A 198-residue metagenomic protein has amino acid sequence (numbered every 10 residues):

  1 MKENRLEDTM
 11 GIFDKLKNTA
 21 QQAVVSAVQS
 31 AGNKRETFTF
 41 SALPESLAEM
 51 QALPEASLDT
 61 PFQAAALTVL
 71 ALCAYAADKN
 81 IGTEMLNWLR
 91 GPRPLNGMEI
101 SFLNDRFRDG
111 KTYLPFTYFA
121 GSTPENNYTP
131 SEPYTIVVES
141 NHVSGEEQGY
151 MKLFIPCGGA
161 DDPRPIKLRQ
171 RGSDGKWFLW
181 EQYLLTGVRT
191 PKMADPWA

Functional and structural regions predicted by a protein language model:
K2-T37: Glycine- and small hydrophobic-rich membrane-insertion segments that are intrinsically disordered in solution
N4, D8, L86, G175-F178 (+1 more regions): Short, low-complexity intrinsically disordered segments
F13, K17, A77, E132-P133 (+1 more regions): Large, modular interaction/toxin scaffolds in secreted and membrane-associated proteins
L16, G121, N126-S131, T190-K192 (+1 more regions): Surface-exposed, polar/charged interaction patches used for macromolecular assembly or partner binding
Q29-A120: Core segments of small alpha/beta cavity-forming domains
S101-G159: Surface-exposed, charged secondary-structure patches
P156-W197: Short beta-strand edge/turn micro-motifs at domain boundaries
